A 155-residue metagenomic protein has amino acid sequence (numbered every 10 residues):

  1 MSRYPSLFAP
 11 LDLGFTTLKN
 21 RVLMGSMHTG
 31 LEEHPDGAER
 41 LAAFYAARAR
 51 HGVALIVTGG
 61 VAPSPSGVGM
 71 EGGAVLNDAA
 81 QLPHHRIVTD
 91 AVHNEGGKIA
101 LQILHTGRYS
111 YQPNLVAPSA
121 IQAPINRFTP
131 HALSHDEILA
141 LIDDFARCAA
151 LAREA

Functional and structural regions predicted by a protein language model:
M1-A155: Flavin-dependent oxidoreductase catalytic cores
